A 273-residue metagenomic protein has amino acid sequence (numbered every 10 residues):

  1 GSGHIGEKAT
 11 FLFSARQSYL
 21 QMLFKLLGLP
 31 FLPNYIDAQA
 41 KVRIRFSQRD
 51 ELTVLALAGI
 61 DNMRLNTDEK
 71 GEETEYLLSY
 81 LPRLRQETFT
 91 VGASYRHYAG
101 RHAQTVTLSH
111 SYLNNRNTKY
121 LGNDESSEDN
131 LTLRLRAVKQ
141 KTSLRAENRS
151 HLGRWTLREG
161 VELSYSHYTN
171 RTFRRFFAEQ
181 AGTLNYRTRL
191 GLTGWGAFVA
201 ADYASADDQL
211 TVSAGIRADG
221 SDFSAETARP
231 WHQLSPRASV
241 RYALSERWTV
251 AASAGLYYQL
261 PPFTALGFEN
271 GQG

Functional and structural regions predicted by a protein language model:
G1-H4, F13, I36-I44, S94 (+3 more regions): Feature captures outer-membrane beta-barrel proteins of Gram-negative bacteria and organelles
G1-P30, D37-R45, T53-L57: Predominantly transmembrane beta-strands of Gram-negative outer membrane beta-barrel pores used for transport
F11-Y19, F24, T211-S224, Y257: Transmembrane beta-strand segments that form the barrel wall of outer-membrane beta-barrel proteins
R16, L57-A58, L163-Y165, A254-Y258: Short, solvent-exposed turn/loop segments enriched in Gly/Ser/Thr/Pro and often Arg
L29-N34, D68-L78, L121-L131, R174-T183 (+2 more regions): Flexible, surface-exposed loop regions and adjacent strand-edge segments of Gram-negative outer-membrane beta-barrel
R45-D61, P82-T227: Face-selective signature of the C-terminal outer-membrane beta-barrel domain
D68-E73, T169-F176, Y242, E246-G273: Surface-exposed extracellular loop regions of Gram-negative outer-membrane beta-barrel proteins, predominantly
